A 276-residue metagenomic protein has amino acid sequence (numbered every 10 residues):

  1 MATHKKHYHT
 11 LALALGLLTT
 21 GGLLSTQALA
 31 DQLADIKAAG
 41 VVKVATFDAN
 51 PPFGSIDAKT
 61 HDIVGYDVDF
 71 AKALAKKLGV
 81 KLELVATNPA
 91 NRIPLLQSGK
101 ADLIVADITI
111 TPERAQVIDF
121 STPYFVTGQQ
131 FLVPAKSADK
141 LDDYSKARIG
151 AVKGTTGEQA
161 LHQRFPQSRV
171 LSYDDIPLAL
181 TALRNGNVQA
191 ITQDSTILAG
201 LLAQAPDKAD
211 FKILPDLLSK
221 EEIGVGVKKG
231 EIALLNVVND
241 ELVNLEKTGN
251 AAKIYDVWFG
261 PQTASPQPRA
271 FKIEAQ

Functional and structural regions predicted by a protein language model:
L23-A30: Sec/Tat signal peptide C-region and signal peptidase I cleavage site
D31-D107: Extracytoplasmic small-molecule ligand-binding "clamshell" domains of the periplasmic binding protein/Venus flytrap
D48, F125-L132, S195, A199-L242 (+1 more regions): Periplasmic-binding protein-like
G54-A58, A71-V80, G157-D174, L202-P206: Ligand-binding cleft/hinge of the Venus flytrap
V68, E83-P94, K136, K153 (+3 more regions): Short helix-initiation/N-cap motifs at beta->coil->alpha
K76-K77, V85-A86, A90-L103, V117-D119 (+3 more regions): Short helices/loops that flank or line small-molecule/ion binding pockets
V133-I149: Flexible hinge/capping segments at coil-to-helix
A160-Y173, L242-Q276: Ligand-binding clefts/hinges and TM-proximal coupling segments of bilobed small-molecule sensing domains
